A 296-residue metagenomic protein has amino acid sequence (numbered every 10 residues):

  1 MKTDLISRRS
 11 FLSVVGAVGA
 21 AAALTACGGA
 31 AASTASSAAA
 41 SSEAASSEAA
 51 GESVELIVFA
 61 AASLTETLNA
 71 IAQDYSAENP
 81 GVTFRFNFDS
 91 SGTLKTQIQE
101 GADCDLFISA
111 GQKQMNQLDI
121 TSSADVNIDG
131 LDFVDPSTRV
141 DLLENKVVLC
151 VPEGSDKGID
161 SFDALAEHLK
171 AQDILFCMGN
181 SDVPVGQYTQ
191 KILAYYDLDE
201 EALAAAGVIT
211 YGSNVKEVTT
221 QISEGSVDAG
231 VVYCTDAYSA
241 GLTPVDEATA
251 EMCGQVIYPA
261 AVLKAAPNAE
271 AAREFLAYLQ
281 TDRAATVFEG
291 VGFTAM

Functional and structural regions predicted by a protein language model:
M1-A26: N-terminal secretory signal peptides
K2-T3, G29-A40, A44-A77, G92 (+5 more regions): Exported/periplasmic ABC-transporter solute-binding proteins
T93, D129-D135: N-terminal post-signal-peptidase region of extra-cytosolic proteins
C104-S109: Periplasmic-binding protein-like
